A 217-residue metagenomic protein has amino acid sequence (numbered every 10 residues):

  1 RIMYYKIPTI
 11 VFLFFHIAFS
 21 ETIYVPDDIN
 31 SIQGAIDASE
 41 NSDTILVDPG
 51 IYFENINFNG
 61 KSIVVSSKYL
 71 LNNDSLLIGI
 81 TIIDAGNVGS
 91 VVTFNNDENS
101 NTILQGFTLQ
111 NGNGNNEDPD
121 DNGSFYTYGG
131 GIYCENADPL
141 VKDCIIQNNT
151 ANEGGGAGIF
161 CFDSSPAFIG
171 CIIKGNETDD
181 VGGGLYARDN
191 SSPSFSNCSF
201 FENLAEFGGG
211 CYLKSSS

Functional and structural regions predicted by a protein language model:
R1-I2, H16: Short, Lys/Arg-enriched N-terminal segments with co-localized hydrophobic residues within the first ~10-30 amino acids
Y4-F12: Sec-dependent signal peptide recognition, specifically the positively charged N-region followed immediately by
F12-S20: Hydrophobic h-region of N-terminal signal peptides that target proteins for export in Gram-negative bacteria
E21, D43, E54, K61-I63 (+12 more regions): The right-handed parallel beta-helix/beta-solenoid scaffold, focusing on the short coil/turn and N-cap positions
E21-F53, N57: Acidic Gly/Asp/Thr-rich repetitive segments characteristic of extracellular carbohydrate-active and adhesion proteins
D27, S62-P119: Right-handed parallel beta-helix/beta-spiral solenoid domain characteristic of secreted/periplasmic
T44, S67, I80, N101-N113 (+4 more regions): Right-handed parallel beta-helix
I80-N95, D118-Y133, N152-C161, E177-R188 (+1 more regions): Extracellular beta-strand/beta-solenoid scaffold signature
